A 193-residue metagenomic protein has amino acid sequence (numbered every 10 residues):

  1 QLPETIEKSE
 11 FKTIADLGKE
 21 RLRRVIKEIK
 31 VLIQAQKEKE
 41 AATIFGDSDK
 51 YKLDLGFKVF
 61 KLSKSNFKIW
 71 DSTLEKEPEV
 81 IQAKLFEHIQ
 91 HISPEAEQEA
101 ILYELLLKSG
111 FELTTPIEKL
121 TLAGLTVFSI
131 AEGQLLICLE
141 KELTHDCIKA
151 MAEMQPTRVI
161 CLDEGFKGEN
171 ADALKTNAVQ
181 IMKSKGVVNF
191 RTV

Functional and structural regions predicted by a protein language model:
Q1-V193: Accessory, often C-terminal, charged low-complexity segments
